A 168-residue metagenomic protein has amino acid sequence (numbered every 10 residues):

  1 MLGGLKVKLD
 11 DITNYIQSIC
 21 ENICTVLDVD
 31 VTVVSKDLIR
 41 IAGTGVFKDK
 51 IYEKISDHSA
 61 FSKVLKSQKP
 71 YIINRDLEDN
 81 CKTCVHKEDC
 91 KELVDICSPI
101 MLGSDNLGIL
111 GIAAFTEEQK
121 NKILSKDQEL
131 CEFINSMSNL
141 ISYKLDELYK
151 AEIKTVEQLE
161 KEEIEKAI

Functional and structural regions predicted by a protein language model:
L2-L93: Structured interaction and signal-relay segments at domain junctions
L2-N22, I109, A113-E165: Juxtadomain coupling helices with adjacent low-complexity linkers
V7, L27-T32, M101-D105, E147-A151: Short, functional N-terminal and low-complexity linear motifs
S67-F133, M137-L140: Sensory/regulatory domains in signal-transduction proteins
I168: Active-site-proximal structural segments of metal-dependent nucleotidyl cyclase/transferase enzymes
